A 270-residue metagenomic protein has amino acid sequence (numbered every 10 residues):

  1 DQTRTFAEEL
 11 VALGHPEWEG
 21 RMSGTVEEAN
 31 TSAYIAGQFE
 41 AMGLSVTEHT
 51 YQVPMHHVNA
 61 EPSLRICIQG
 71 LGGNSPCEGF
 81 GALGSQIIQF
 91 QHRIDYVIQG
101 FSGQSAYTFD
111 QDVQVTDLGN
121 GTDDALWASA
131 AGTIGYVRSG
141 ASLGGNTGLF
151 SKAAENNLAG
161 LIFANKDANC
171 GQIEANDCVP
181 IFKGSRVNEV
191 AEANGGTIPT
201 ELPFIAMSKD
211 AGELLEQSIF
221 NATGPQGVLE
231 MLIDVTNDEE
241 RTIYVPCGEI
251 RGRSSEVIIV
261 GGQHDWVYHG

Functional and structural regions predicted by a protein language model:
Q2-E27, I35-S45, I134, R138-L143 (+2 more regions): Catalytic-core environment of secreted peptidases
T3-A7, A29-A36, N146-F150, F204 (+2 more regions): Extracytoplasmic/secreted envelope proteins and their assembly/folding machinery, especially bacterial periplasmic
E8, A12-G132, A141: Noncatalytic luminal/extracellular "stalk/propeptide" segments of secretory-pathway proteins
A29, M55-A60, L143-F150, N169-I181 (+1 more regions): Extracytoplasmic/secreted cell-surface and envelope-processing proteins
Y34, P54, A125-A130, G148-A159 (+2 more regions): Mature extracellular/periplasmic domains of secretome proteins
I66, G70, N165-A206, E240: Surface-exposed loop and adjacent secondary-structure segments within mature catalytic domains
V97-A125, V190-G270: Soluble metallo-hydrolase cores and metallopeptidase-like ectodomains found primarily in the secretory/periplasmic
T116, N120-Q172: A conserved hydrophobic secondary-structure block that centers on an alpha-helix together with its immediately flanking
